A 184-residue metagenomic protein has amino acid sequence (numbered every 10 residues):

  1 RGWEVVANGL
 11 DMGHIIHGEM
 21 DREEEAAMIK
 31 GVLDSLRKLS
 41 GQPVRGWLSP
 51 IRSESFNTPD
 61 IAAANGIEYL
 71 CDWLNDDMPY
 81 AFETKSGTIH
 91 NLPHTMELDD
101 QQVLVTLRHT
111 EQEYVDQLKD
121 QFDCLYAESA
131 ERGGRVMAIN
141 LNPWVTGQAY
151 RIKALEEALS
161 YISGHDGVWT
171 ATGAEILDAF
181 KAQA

Functional and structural regions predicted by a protein language model:
R1-G46, I51-H90, V115-I139, V145-A184: Catalytic alpha-helical scaffold of carbohydrate-active enzymes acting on polysaccharides/glycoconjugates
D77-P79, N91-E113: Positively charged, amphipathic and often flexible ligand-engagement surfaces
